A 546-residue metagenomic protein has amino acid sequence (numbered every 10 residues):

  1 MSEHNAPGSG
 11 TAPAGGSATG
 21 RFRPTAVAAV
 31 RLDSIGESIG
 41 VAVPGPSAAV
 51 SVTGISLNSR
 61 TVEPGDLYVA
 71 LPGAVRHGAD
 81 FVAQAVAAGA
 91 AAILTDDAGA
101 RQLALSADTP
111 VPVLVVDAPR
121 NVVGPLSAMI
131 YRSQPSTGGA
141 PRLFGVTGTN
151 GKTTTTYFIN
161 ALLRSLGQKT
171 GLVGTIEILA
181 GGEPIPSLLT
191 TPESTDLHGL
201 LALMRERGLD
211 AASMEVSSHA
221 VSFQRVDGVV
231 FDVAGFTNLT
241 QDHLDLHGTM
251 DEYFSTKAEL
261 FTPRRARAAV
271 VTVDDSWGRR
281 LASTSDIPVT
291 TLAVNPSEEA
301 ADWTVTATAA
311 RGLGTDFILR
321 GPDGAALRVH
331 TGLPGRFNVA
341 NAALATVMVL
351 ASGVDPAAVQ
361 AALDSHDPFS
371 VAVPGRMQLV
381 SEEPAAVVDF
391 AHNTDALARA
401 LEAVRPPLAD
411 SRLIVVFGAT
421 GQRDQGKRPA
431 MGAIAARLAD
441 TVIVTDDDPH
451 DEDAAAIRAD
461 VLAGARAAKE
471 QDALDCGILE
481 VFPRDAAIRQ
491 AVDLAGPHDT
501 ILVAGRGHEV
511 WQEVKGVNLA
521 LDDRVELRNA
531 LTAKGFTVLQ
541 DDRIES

Functional and structural regions predicted by a protein language model:
M1-V43, S51, T61-L67, H77-A83 (+4 more regions): ATP-dependent carboxylate-amine ligase
I35, D66, A85, L126 (+13 more regions): Residue-level signal for inorganic ion chemistry
A48-A98, L103: Extracellular/luminal Protease-associated
A91, D232, D440: Receiver (REC) domain switch/active-site residues of two-component response regulators
D97-G99, T175-I176, S218-H219, L239 (+4 more regions): Short, ordered loop/turn segments at secondary-structure junctions
R101-A107, F231-A385, G464-L474, D541-E545: Acidic, Mg2+-coordinating active-site environments of NTP-dependent enzymes
L114-G124: N-terminal pre-Walker A segment at the start of P-loop NTPase domains
V122-V273, W277-P288, L408, T537-L539: Phosphate-binding loop of NTP-binding sites
